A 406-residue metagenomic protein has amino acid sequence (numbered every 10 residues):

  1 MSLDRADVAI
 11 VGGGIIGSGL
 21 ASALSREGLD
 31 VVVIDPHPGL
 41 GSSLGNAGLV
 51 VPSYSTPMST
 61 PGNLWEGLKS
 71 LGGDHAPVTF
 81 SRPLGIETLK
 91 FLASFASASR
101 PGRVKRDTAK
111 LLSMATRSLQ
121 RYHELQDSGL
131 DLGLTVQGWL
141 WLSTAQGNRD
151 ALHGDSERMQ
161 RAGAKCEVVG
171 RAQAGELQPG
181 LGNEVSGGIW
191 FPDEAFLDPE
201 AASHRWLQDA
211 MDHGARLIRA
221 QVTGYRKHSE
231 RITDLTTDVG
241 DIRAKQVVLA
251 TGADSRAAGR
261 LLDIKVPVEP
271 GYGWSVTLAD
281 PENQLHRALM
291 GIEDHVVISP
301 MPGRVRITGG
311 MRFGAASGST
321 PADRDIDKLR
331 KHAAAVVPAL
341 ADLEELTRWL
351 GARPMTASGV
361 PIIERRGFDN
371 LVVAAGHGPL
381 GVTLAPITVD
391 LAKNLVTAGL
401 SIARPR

Functional and structural regions predicted by a protein language model:
L3-G14: Beta1/beta-strand and adjacent pyrophosphate-binding region of the FAD-binding site in flavoprotein oxidoreductases
R26-G45: Glycine-rich FAD pyrophosphate-binding loop
G39-S42, T233, T237-H286: Central helical "cap/lid" subdomain
G48-R171: Dinucleotide-binding Rossmann-like beta1-alpha1 core, especially the glycine-rich loop that anchors the ADP
R106-L119, W141-A151, E176, I189-Q208 (+2 more regions): Short beta-strand to alpha-helix junction loop
S128-D131, L261-P267, L278-G367: Active-site lid/adjacent beta-loop-alpha segment flanking the redox-cofactor pocket in flavoenzymes
D150-A162, L181-K245: Helical element adjacent to the flavin cofactor pocket in flavoenzyme catalytic cores
V168, W190, S229, V360-R406: C-terminal lid/capping helical subdomain adjacent to the catalytic/cofactor pocket in oxidative enzymes
